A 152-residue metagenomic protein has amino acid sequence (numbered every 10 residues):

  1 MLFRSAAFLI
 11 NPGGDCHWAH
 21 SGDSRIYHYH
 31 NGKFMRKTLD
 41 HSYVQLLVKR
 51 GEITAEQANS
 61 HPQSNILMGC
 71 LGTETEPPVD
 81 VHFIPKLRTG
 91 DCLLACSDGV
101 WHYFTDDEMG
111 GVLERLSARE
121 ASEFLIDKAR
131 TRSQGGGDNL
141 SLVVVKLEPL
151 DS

Functional and structural regions predicted by a protein language model:
M1-L2: Short, small-residue-biased leader/transition segments that mark boundaries at the very start of proteins
A6-A7, D15-H17, A55-A58, H82-P85 (+1 more regions): A generic local secondary-structure boundary/capping motif
A7-P12, H28-Y29, V143-E148: Short hydrophobic alpha-helical segments used for membrane anchoring or interfacial signaling
P12-H17, S21, Y27-H28, F34 (+1 more regions): Internal active-site segments that recognize and position negatively charged phosphoryl groups and nucleotide moieties
S21, N31, D40, S64 (+2 more regions): ATP/adenylate-binding site constellation spanning eukaryotic-like Ser/Thr protein kinases, ABC-transporter
R25-H28, Y43-L46, Y103: A short local loop/turn or secondary-structure capping micro-motif enriched for an aromatic residue
K33-L71: Glycine-rich phosphate-binding loop plus the immediately following alpha-helix
N65, G69-C96, V100-S152: C-terminal catalytic subdomain
